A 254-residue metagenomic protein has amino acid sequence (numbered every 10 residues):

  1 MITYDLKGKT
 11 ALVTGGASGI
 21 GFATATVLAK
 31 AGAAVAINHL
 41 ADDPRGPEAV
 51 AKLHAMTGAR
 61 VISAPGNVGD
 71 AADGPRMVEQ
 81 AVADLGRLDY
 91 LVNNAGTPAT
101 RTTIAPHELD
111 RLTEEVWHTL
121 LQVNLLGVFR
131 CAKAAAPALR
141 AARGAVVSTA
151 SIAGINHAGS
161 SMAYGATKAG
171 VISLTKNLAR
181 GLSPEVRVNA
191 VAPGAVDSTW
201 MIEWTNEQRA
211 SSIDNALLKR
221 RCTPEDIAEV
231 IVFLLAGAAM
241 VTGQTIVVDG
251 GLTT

Functional and structural regions predicted by a protein language model:
T10, A17-G19: Conserved glycine-rich cofactor-binding loop
A33-E48: Conserved glycine-rich Rossmann-like NAD(P)H-binding loop of the short-chain dehydrogenase/reductase
D43-P44, P65-V78, E114, E225-D226: The beta1-alpha1 cofactor-binding region of Rossmann-like NAD(H)/NADP(H)-dependent oxidoreductases
D89, D110-F129, V147, V171 (+1 more regions): Catalytic Tyr-X3-Lys loop
T102-H118, M201, S212: Substrate-binding pocket helix/loop in short-chain dehydrogenase/reductase
A132, A138-R140, S183, R220-V248 (+1 more regions): C-terminal substrate-recognition "lid" of short-chain dehydrogenase/reductases
A132, T167, T175: Active-site helix of classical SDR
S151: Residue(s) in the substrate-gating loop at a strand-loop-helix junction that position the organic substrate next
